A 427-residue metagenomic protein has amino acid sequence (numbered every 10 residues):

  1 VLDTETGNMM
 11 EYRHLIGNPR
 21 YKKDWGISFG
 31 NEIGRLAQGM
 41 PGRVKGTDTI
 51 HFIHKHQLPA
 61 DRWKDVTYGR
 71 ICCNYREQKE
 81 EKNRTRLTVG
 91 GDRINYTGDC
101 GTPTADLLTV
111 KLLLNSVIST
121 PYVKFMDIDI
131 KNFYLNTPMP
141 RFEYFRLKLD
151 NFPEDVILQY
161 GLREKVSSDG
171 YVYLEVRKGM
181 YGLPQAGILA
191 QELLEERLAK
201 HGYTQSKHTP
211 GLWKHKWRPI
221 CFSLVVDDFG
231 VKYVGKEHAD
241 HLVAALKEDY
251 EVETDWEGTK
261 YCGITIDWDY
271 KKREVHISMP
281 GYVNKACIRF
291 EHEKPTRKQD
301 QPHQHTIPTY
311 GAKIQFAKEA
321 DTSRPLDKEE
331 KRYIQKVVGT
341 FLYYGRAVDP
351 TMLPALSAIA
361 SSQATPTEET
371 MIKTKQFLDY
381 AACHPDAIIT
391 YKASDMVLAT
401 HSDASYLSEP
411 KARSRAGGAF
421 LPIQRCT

Functional and structural regions predicted by a protein language model:
V1-T427: Long, low-complexity, charge-biased intrinsically disordered regions
